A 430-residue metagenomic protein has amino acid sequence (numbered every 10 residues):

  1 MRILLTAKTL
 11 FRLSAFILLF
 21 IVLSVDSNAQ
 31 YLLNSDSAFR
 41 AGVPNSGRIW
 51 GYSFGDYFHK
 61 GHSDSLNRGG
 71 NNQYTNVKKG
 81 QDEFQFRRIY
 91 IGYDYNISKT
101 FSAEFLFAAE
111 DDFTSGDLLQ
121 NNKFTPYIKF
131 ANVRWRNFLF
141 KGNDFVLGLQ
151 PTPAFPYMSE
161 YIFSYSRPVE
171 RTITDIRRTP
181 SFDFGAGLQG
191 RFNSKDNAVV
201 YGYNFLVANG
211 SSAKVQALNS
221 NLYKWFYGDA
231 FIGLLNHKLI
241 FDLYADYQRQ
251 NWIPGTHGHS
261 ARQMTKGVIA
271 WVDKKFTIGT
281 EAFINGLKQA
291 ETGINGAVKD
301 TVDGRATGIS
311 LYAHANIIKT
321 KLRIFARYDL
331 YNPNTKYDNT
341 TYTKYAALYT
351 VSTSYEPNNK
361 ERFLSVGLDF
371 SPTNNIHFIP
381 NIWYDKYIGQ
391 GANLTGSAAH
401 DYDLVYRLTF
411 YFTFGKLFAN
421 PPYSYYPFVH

Functional and structural regions predicted by a protein language model:
R2-S14: Bacterial N-terminal signal peptides that target proteins for export
R12-V22: Bacterial N-terminal signal peptides
S24-A29: Sec/Tat signal peptide C-region and signal peptidase I cleavage site
Q30-S37: Cleaved targeting-peptide boundary
L32, H62-S65, T75-K78, N121 (+4 more regions): Outer-membrane beta-barrel pore domains
A38-G61, K78-G210, L222-I240, I309-I318 (+2 more regions): Outer membrane beta-barrel
D64-G70, G187: Short Gly/aromatic-enriched secondary-structure transition segments
N204-A217, Q248-P254: Active-site-proximal beta-alpha loop/turn segments in soluble metabolic enzymes
